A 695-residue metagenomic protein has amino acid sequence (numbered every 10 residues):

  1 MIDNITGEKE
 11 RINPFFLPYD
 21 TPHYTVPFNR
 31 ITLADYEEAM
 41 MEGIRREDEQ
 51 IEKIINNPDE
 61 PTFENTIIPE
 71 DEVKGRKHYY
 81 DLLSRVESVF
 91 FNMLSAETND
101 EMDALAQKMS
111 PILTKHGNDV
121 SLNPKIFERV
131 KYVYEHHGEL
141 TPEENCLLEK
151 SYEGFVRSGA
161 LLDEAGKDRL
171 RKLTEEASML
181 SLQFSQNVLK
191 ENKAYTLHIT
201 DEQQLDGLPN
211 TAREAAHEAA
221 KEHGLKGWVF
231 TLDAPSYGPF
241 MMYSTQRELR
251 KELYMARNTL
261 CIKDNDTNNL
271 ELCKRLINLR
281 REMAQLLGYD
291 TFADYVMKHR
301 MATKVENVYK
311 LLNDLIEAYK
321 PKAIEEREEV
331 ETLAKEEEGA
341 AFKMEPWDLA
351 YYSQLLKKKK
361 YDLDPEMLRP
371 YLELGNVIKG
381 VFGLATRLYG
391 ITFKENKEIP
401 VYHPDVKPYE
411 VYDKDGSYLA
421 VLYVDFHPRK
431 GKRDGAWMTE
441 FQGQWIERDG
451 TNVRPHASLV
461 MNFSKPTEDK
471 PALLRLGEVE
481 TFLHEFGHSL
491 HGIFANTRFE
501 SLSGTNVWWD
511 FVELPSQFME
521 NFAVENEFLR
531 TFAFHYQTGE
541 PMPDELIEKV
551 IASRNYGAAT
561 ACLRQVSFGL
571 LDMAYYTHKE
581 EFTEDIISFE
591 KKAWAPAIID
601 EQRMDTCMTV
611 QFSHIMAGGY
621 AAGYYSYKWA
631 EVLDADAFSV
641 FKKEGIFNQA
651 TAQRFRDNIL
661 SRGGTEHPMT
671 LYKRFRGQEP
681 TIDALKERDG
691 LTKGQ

Functional and structural regions predicted by a protein language model:
I2-L208, F641: N-terminal helix-rich structural modules
D3-E38, E42, V229, N376 (+8 more regions): C-terminal, non-catalytic "cap/extension" segments appended to globular domains
D20-D35, S88-M109, V130-K172, V229-E271 (+6 more regions): Short His/Asp/Glu-rich catalytic/ion-coordination signatures at enzyme active sites or charged loops
R45, E49, K53-E60, L82-A96 (+24 more regions): Intrinsically disordered or highly flexible coil/loop and linker segments, enriched in small and charged/polar residues
H78-N92, E149, E153, M255 (+3 more regions): Short, hydrophobic/amphipathic alpha-helical patches that form generic packing surfaces within helical domains
E143, L147-E149, Q186, K190-T231 (+9 more regions): Active-site-proximal, well-structured secondary-structure segments within enzyme catalytic domains
P235-Y237, M283, K414-G416, F426-K430 (+4 more regions): Short, glycine-/Ser/Thr-/acidic-enriched flexible segments
S464-L483: Short pre-active-site segment immediately N-terminal to the catalytic Zn-binding motif
